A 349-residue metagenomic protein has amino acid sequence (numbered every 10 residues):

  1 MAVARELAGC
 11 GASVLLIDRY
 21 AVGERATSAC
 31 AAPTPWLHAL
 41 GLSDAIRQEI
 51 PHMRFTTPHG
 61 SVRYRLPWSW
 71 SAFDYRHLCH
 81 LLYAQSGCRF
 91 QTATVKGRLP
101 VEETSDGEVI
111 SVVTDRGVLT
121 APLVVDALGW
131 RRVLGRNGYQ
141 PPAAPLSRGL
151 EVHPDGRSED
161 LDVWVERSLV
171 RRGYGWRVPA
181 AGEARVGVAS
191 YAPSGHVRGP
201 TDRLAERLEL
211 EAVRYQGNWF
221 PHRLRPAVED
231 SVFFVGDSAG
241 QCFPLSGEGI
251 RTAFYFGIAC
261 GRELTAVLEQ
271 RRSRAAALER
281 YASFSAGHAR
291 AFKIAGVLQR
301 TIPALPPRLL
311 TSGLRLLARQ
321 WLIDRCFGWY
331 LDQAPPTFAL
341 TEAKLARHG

Functional and structural regions predicted by a protein language model:
A2-S28: Glycine-rich FAD pyrophosphate-binding loop
A12-V14, V124, L161: Hydrophobic anchor at the start of a short beta-strand that flanks the dinucleotide cofactor-binding loop
I17, V125, V235-G236: Active-site flanking residues adjacent to catalytic metal/cofactor-binding acidic residues
Y20-D44: Conserved N-terminal glycine-rich FAD pyrophosphate-binding loop of Rossmann-like flavoproteins
H38-A39, Q48-G138, A143-S147: Conserved N-terminal helical subregion
V118, S190-E269: FAD/FMN-dependent oxidoreductases across multiple families
L128-R198: Conserved FAD-binding catalytic core of PHBH/FMO-like flavoproteins
T265-G349: C-terminal helical "tail/cap" subdomain of flavin- and related membrane-associated enzymes
